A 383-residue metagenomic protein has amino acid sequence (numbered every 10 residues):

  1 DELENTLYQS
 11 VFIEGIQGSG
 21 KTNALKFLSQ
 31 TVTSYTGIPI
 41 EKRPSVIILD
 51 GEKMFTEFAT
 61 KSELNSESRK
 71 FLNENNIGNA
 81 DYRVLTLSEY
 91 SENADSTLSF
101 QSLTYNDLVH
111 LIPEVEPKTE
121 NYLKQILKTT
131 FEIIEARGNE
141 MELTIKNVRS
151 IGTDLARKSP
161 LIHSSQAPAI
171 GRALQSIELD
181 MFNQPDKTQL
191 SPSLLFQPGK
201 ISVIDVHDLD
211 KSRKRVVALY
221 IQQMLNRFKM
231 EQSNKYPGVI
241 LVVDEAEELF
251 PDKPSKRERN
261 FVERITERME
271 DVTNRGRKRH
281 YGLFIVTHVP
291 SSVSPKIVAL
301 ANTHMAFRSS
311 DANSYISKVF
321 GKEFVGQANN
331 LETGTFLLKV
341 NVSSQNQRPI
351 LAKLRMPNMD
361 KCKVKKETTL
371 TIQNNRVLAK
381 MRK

Functional and structural regions predicted by a protein language model:
D1-E89, P295, A306, L338 (+2 more regions): Glycine-rich phosphate-binding loop of nucleotide-binding enzymes
E2-E4, K187-I201: Active-site-adjacent bridging/hinge elements
T6-Y8, I40-R43, Q197-G199, N234-P237 (+2 more regions): Short loop/turn elements that form and flank the Walker-type P-loop nucleotide-binding site in RecA-like NTPase cores
V11, I204, F284: Conserved beta-strand position immediately N-terminal to the Walker
S19, L209-N330: Conserved P-loop NTPase motor cores
N76-D186: Helical/strand "switch-coupling" subdomains that flank nucleotide/phosphate-binding cores, especially in P-loop NTPases
S202-I204, L241: Hydrophobic positions in the central parallel beta-sheet of the AAA+
T333-K383: Conserved P-loop NTPase motor module
